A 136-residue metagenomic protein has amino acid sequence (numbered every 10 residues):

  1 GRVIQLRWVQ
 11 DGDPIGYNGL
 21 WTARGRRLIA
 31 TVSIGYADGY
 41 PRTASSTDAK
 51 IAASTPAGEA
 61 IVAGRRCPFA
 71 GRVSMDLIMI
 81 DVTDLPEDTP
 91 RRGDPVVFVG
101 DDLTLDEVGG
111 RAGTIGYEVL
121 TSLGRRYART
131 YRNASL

Functional and structural regions predicted by a protein language model:
G1-L136: Active-site anion/phosphate-binding pocket segments in diverse small-molecule metabolic enzymes
